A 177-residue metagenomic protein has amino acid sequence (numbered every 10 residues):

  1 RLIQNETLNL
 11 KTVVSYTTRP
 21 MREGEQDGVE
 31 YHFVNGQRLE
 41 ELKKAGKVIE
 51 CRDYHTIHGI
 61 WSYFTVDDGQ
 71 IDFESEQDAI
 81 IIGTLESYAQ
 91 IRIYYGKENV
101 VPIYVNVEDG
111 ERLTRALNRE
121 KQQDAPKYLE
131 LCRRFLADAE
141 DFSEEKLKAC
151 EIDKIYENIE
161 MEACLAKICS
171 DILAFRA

Functional and structural regions predicted by a protein language model:
Q4-R22: Short beta-strand-centered segment that lines the nucleotide-binding/catalytic pocket of NTP-utilizing
L8-L10, G96-V101, A149-D153: Short glycine-/polar-rich loops that comprise or flank the Walker A/P-loop and associated switch/sensor motifs
V13, H32, V101-I103, K154-Y156: Hydrophobic/aromatic beta-strand patches that form the interior of the parallel beta-sheet core in alpha/beta enzyme
T17-A79, G83-L85: ATP-dependent small-molecule kinase phosphotransfer cores that center on conserved nucleotide phosphate-binding segments
R22-E23, A89-Q90, G110-A116, A163-K167: Switch/connector loops and helix/strand junctions flanking conserved nucleotide-binding motifs in nucleotide-processing
E23-G24, G69-E74, I93-E98, K146-A149: Conserved catalytic network of the ASCE P-loop NTPase/AAA+ motor domain
D78-T84, Y95-E120, E157: Conserved phosphate-donor/acceptor-positioning beta-strand/loop module used by diverse small-molecule
K121-L173: Small-molecule kinase domains that catalyze NTP-dependent phosphoryl transfer to phosphate-bearing small molecules
